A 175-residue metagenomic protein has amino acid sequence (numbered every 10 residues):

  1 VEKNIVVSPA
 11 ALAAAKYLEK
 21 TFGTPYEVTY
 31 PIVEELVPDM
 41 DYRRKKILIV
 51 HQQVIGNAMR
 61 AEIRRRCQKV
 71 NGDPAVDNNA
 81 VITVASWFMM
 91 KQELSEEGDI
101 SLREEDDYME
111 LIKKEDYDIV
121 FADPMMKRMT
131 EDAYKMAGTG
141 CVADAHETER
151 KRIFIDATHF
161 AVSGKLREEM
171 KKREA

Functional and structural regions predicted by a protein language model:
V1-A175: An N-terminal assembly and electron-transfer interface module characteristic of large anaerobic redox and radical
